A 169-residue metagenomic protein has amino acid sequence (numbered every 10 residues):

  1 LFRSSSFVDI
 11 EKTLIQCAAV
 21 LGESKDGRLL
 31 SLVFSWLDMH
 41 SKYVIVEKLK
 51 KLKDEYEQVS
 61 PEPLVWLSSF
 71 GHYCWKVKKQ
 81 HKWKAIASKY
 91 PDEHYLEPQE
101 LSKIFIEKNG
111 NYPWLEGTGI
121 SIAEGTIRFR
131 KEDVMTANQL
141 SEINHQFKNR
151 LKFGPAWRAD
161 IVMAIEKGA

Functional and structural regions predicted by a protein language model:
L1-K108: N-terminal, charged low-complexity regulatory/assembly segments
E100-M135: Eukaryotic acidic, serine/proline-rich intrinsically disordered low-complexity regions that function as flexible
K131-M163: Short alpha-helical segments that sit at the start of domains
I165-G168: Short helix-to-turn junction characteristic of helix-turn-helix DNA-binding domains, especially the helix
